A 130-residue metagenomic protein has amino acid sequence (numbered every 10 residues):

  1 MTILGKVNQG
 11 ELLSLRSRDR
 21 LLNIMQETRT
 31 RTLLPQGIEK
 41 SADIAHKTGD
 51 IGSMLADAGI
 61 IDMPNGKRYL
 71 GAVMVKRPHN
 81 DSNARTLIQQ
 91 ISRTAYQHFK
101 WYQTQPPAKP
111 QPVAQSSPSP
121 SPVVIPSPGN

Functional and structural regions predicted by a protein language model:
T2-T32, T48-N130: Structured C-terminal helix/loop/strand segments within mature extracytoplasmic catalytic/sensor domains
I38-A45: Short Pro/Gly-enriched beta-strand edge/turn motifs at strand-loop
